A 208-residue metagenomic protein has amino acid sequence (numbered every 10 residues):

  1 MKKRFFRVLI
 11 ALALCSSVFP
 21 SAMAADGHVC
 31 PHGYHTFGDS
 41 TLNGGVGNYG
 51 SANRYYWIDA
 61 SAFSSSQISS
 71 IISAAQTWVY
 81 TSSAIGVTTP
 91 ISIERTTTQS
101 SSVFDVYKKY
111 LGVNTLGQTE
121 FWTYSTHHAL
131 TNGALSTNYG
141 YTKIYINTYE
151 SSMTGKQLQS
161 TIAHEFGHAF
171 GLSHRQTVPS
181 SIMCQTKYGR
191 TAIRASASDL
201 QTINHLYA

Functional and structural regions predicted by a protein language model:
K2-A24: Sec-dependent N-terminal signal peptides of Gram-positive bacterial secreted proteins and lipoproteins
F19-S66: Disordered inhibitory propeptide/activation segment of secreted metzincin zinc metalloprotease zymogens, centered on
M23-D26, T131-S136, G140-Q157, S173-A208: Metalloprotease/metallohydrolase-associated module, dominated by Zn2+-dependent proteases
R54-Y56, F104-D105, I144, S181: A broad, low-specificity signal marking well-ordered, structured residues that form hydrophobic/aromatic
I58-A60, K108, T148, Q185: Pocket-edge structural micro-motifs
I68-A169, S173-Q176: Metzincin-family zinc-dependent endopeptidase catalytic domain
